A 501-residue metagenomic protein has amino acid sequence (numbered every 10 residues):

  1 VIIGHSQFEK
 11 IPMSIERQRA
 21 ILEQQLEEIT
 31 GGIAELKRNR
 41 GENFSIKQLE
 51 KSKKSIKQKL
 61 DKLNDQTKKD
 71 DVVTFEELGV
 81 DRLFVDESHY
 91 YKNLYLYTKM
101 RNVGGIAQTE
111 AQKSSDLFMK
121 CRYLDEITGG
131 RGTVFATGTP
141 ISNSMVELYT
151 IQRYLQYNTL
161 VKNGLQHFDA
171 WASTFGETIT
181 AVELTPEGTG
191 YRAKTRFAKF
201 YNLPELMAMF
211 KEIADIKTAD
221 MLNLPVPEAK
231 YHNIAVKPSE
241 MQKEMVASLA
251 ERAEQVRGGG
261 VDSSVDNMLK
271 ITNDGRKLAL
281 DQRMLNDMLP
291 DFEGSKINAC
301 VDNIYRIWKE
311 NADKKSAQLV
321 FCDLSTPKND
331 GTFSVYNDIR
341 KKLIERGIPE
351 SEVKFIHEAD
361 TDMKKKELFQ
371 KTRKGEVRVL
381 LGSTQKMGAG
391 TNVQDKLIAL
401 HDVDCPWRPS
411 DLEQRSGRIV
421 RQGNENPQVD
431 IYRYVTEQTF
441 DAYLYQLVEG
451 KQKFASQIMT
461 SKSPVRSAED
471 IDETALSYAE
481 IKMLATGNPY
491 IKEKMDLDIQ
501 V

Functional and structural regions predicted by a protein language model:
V1-I33, F44, K51-R82, K113-N143 (+3 more regions): Inter-lobe coupling linker of SF2 helicases/translocases
V1-K10, R373-A389: Conserved two-lobed SF2 helicase motor
E147-T150, T391-C405, V429-R433: A short beta-strand element within the Helicase C-terminal
G260-M268, D313-N337: Conserved strand-helix element at the start of the C-terminal RecA-like helicase core
L324-H357: Conserved helicase motor "Helicase C" RecA-like lobe of SF1/SF2 P-loop NTPases
P349-T384: Conserved helicase ATPase core of P-loop NTP-dependent helicases/translocases
K396, R418-V429, K453, Q457: Arginine/glycine-rich "motif VI" loop of SF2 helicases in the C-terminal RecA-like domain
R408-N426, V448: Conserved SF2 helicase motif VI
